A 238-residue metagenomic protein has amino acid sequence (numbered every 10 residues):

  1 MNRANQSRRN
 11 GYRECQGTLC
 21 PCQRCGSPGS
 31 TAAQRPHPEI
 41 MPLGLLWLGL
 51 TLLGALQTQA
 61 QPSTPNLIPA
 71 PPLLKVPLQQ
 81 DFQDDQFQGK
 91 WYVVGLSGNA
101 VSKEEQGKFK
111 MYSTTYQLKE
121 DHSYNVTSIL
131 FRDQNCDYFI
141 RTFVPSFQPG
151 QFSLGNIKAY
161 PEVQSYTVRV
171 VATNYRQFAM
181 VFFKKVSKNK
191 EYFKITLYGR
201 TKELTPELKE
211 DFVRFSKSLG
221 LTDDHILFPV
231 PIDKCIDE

Functional and structural regions predicted by a protein language model:
N2-R3, G11-Y12, C20, C25-E238: A beta-rich soluble binding module of mature secreted/lumenal proteins
G17: Accessory terminal regions of nucleic-acid processing enzymes
